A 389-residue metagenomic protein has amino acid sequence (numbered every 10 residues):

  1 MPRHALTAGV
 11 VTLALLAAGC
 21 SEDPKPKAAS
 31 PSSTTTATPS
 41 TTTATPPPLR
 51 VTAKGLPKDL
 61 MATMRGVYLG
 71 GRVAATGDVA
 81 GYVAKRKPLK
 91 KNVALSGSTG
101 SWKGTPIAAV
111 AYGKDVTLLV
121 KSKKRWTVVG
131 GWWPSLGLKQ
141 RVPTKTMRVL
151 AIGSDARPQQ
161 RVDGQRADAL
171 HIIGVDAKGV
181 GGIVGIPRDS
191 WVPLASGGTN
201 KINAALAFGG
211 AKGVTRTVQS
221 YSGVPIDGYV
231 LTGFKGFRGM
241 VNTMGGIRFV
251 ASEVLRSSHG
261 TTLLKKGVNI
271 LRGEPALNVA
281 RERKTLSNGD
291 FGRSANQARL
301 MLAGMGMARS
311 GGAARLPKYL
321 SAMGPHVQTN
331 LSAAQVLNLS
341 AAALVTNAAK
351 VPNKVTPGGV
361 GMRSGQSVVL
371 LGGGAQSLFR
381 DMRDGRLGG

Functional and structural regions predicted by a protein language model:
M1-V11: N-terminal export and membrane-targeting signals
G9, T36-T45: Serine/threonine-rich, low-complexity intrinsically disordered segments
L16-G19: C-terminal motif of bacterial Sec signal peptides marking the signal peptidase cleavage site
S21-D23: Bacterial signal peptide processing site
P26-P31, T41-I107, A111-G389: Non-catalytic, solvent-exposed segments at the cell envelope interface
